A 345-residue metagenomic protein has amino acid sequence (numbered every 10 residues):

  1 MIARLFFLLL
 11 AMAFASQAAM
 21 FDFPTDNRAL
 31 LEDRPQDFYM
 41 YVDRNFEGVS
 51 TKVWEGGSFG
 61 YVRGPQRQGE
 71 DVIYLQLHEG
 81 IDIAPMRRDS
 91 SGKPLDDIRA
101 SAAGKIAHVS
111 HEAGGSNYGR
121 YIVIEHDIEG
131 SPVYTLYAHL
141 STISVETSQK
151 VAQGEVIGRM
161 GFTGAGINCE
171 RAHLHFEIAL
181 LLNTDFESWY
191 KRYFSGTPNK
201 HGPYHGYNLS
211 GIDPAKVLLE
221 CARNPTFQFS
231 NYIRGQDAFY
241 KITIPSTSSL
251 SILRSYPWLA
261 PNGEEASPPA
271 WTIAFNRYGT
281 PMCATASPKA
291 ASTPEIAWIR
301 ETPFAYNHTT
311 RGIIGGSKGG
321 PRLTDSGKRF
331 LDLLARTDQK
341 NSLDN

Functional and structural regions predicted by a protein language model:
L5-F14: Sec-dependent N-terminal signal peptides
M20-N45, V49-S58, V62, E146 (+2 more regions): Acidic, glycine-rich catalytic/binding loops that coordinate metals and/or anionic ligands
G56-R99: Short glycine/threonine/proline-enriched tight-turn/helix- or strand-capping micro-motif at secondary-structure
L75-I81, Q153, A172-I178: Serine endopeptidase catalytic core focused on the charge-relay Asp
K93-L95, R99-S141, C169-R171, H175: Zn2+-dependent peptidoglycan hydrolase active-site motif and core
G104-I106, S148-M160: A structural signal for short beta-strand/turn segments enriched in small hydrophobics and glycine
E112-A113, I157-G158, T163-I167: Short, charged beta-turn/beta-strand-edge "cap" motif at the junction between a beta-strand and an adjacent loop
K318-N345: Charge-dense, extended regions
